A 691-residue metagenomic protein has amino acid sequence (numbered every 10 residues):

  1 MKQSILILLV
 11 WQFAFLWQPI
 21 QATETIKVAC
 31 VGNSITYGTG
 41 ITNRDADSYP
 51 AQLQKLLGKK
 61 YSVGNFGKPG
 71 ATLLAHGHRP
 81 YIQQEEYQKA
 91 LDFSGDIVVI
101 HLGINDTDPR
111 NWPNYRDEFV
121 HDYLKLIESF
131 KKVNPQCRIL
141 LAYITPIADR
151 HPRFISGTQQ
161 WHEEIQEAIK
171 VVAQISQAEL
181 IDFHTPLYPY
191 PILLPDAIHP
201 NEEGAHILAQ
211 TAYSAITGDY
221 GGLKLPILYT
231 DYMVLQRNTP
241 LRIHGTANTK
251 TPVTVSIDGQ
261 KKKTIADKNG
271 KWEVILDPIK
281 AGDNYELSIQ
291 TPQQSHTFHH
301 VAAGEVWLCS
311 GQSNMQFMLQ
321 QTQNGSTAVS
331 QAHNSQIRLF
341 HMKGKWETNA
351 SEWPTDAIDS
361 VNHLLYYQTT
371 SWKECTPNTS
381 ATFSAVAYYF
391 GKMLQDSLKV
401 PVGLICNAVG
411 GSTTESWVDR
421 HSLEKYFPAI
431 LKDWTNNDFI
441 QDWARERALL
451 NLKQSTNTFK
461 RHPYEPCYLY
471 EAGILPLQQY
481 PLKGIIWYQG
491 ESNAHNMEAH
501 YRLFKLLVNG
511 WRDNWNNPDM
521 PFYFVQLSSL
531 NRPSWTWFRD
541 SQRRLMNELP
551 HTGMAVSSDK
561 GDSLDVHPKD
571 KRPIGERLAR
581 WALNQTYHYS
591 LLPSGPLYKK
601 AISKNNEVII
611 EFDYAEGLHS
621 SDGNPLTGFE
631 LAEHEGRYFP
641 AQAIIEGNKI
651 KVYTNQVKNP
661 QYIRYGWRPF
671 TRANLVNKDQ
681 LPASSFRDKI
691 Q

Functional and structural regions predicted by a protein language model:
M1-T23: Bacterial Sec-dependent N-terminal signal peptides
T23, K55, K59, H78-G222 (+1 more regions): Alpha-helical cap/lid subdomain in secreted, periplasmic, or secretory-pathway luminal O-acyl-processing enzymes
E24-C30, I35-L124, I279, H299-H300 (+9 more regions): Conserved SGNH/GDSL esterase-like catalytic core that processes O-acyl groups on lipids and polysaccharides
K224-Y232: Short, solvent-exposed loop/edge segments of extracellular or virion-exposed proteins
I227, Q236-P240, D570-P573, R580 (+1 more regions): Surface beta-strand/loop "capping" patches
H244-T327: Extended acidic/polar, glycine-enriched regions that form or flank non-catalytic beta-rich accessory modules
K261, I609, E616-Q691: C-terminal beta-sandwich/jelly-roll accessory domains of carbohydrate-active enzymes
F340, E347-T382, K483-S492: Short, conserved helix/loop micro-motifs enriched in His/Cys and acidic residues
